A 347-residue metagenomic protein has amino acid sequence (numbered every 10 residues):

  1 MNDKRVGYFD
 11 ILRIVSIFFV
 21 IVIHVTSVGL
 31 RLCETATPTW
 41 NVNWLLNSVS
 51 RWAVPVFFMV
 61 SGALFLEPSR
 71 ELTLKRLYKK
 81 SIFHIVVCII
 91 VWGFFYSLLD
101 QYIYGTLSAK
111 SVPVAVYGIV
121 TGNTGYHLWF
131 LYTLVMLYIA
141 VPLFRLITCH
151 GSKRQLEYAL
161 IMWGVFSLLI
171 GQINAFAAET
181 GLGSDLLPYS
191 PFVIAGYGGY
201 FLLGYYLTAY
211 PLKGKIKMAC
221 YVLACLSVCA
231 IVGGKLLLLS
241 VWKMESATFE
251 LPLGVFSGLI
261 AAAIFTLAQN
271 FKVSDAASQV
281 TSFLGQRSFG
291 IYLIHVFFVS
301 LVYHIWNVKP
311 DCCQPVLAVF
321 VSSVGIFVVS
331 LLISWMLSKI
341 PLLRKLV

Functional and structural regions predicted by a protein language model:
N2-V6, S69-K79, F144-L156, L207-A219 (+4 more regions): Membrane-interface helix-boundary motifs at transmembrane edges
G7-E67, I85-G93: Functionally critical transmembrane alpha-helices in membrane proteins and complexes, commonly lining
F18-V25, G93-F94, I161-A175, A224-L238 (+1 more regions): Aromatic-anchored segments of alpha-helical transmembrane domains
V42-V54, G118-T133, Q172-G199, G233-A263: Interfacial loop-to-helix transition and helix-capping segments at the boundaries of transmembrane helices
N47-V56, P68-Q101, G105-Y126, L137 (+1 more regions): Transmembrane alpha-helical segments and their boundary/interface "anchor" motifs in multi-pass integral membrane
F57, L66, Y96-Y104, S111-E179 (+1 more regions): Hydrophobic alpha-helical segments with transmembrane-like composition
L212-Q279, C313: Alpha-helical transmembrane segments and terminal signal-anchor/GPI-anchor hydrophobic tails, characterized by long
K272-G285, V296-V347: C-terminal "closing" transmembrane helix and its immediate cytosolic amphipathic cap in multi-pass membrane proteins
